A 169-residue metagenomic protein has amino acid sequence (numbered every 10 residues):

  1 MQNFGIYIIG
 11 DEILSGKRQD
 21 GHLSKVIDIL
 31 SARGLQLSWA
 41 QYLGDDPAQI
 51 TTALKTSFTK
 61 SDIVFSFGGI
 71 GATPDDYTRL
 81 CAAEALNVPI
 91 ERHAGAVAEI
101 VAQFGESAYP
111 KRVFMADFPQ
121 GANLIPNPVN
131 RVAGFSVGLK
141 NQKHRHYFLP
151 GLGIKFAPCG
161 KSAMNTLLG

Functional and structural regions predicted by a protein language model:
M1-G5: Extreme N-terminal starter segment of soluble prokaryotic enzymes
I9, I13-L23: Glycine- and acidic-residue-enriched helix-capping/strand-helix junction motifs
D11-E12, G69-A72, G151-I154: Short glycine-rich anion-binding loops that position phosphate/pyrophosphate groups of nucleotides and phosphorylated
G16, L43, L149-P150: Active-site-adjacent beta-strand anchor residues
S24-V88, A102: N-terminal small/polar loop signature for handling phosphorylated ligands or for N-terminal nucleophile
Q49-T52, Y77-G169: Proline/glycine-rich low-complexity loops and linkers
